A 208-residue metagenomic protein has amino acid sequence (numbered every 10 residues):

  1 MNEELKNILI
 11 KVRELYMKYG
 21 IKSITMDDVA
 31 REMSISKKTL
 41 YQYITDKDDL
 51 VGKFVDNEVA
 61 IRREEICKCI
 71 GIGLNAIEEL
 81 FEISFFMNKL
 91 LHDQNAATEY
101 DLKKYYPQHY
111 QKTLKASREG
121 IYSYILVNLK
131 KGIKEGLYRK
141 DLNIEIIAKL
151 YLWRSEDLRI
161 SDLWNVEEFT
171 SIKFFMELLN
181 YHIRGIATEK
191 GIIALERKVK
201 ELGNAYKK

Functional and structural regions predicted by a protein language model:
E3-R13, V29, F54-E58, R62 (+1 more regions): Generic hydrophobic, amphipathic alpha-helix propensity
N7, L15-D49, K53: Helix-turn-helix
K47, E58, R62, I83-M87 (+4 more regions): Hydrophobic/aromatic residues within well-ordered alpha-helical segments
K53, E64-Q94, A148-Y151: Hydrophobic alpha-helical connector segments
C69, T98-L102, L158, D162-N165: Secondary-structure edge/capping motif, primarily at the C-terminal ends of alpha-helices and the immediately following
E78, A116, K134-L150, E168-K173 (+1 more regions): All-alpha amphipathic helical-bundle segments outside canonical DNA-binding/catalytic cores that form hydrophobic
H92-V127, I133-I146: Short secondary-structure transition hinges
V127-K131, E135, E168-K208: C-terminal peripheral helix-coil segments that are non-catalytic and often amphipathic
